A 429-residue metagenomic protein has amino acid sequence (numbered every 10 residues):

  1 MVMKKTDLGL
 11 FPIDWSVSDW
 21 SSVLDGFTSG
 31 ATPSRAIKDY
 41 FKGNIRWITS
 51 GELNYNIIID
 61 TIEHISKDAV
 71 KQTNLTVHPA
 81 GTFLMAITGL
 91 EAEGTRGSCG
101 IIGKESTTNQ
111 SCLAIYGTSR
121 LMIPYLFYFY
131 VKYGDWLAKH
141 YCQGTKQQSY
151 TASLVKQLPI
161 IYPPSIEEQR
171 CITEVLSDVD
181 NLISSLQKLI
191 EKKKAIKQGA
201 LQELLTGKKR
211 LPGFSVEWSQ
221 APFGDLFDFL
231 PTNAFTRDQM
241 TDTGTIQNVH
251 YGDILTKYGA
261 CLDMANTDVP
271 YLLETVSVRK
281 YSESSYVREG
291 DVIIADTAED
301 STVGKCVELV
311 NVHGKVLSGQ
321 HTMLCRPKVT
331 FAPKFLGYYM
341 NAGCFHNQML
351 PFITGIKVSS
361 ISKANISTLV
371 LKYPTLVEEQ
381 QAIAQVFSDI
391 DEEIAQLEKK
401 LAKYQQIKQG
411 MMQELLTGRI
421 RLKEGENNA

Functional and structural regions predicted by a protein language model:
M1-A31, Q157, P212-N233, T368 (+1 more regions): Non-catalytic DNA-recognition/assembly elements of restriction-modification systems
M1-D14, Y162-S219, Y373-A429: Amphipathic alpha-helical coiled-coil/heptad-repeat segments
V2-K4, K104-L113, Q143-E167, T243 (+3 more regions): A short glycine-rich beta-alpha junction/loop motif
K5, F11, S34, K71-Q72 (+5 more regions): Short, solvent-exposed loop/turn positions at domain surfaces that link secondary-structure elements or cap domain
T6, S18, G51, S153 (+7 more regions): Structural detector for helix-capping/boundary residues
S16-R46, A221-T256: Extended boundary segments
T49-S50, D60-I62, S66-Y133, H250-G252 (+1 more regions): A short beta-sheet element
I57-D60, G259-C261: Cytochrome P450 core scaffold surrounding the K-helix E-X-X-R motif and the conserved "meander" helix-loop region
